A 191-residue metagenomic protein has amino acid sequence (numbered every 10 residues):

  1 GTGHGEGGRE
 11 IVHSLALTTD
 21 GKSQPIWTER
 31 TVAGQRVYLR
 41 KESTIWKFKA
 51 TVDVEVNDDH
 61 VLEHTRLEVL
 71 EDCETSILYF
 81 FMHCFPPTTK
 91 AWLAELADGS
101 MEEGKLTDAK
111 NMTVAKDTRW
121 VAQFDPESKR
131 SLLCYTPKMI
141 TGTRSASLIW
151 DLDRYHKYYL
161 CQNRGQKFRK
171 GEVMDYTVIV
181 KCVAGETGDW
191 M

Functional and structural regions predicted by a protein language model:
G1-H64, L70-L78: Extended, loop-rich substrate-binding clefts of extracytoplasmic carbohydrate-active enzymes
D20, D53-E55, M82-P87, L96 (+1 more regions): Mature N-terminal, pre-catalytic/accessory segment of carbohydrate-active enzymes
W27-G34, T113-A115, D153, R169-V173: Short, surface-exposed loop and linker segments with low hydrophobicity and enrichment for Pro/Ser/Thr
V37-S43, E63, E103, V121-Q123 (+1 more regions): Generic recognition of long tandem-repeat/solenoid scaffolds
F48, V61, D72-E74, T89-K90 (+3 more regions): Generic "edge-of-domain/loop-turn" microfeature
A50-D53, D108-A109, N163: Short secondary-structure capping micro-motifs at structural edges
L70-P137: Polysaccharide-binding surfaces and accessory modules of carbohydrate-active proteins
W120-M191: Beta-strand-rich recognition/accessory modules
